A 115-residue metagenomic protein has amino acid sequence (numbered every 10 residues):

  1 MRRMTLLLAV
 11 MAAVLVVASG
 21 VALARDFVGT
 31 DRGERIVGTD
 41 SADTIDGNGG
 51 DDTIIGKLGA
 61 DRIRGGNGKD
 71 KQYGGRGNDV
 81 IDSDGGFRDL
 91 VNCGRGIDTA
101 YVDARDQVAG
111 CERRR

Functional and structural regions predicted by a protein language model:
M1-T5: Positively charged n-region of N-terminal signal peptides that target proteins for export
L6-A9, T30: Short helix-onset patch at the extreme N-terminus, typifying the N->h transition of secretory signal peptides
L8-V17: Bacterial N-terminal signal peptides
A13-V14, D26, T30-R35, T53 (+3 more regions): Alpha-helical transmembrane bundles and membrane-interface segments of multipass inner-membrane proteins
A22-L58: N-terminal segments that cap or nucleate solenoid repeat domains
G29, G38, G47, G56 (+5 more regions): Glycine-centered beta-turn/loop sites at beta-strand termini
D82-R115: Leucine-rich solenoid repeat scaffolds
